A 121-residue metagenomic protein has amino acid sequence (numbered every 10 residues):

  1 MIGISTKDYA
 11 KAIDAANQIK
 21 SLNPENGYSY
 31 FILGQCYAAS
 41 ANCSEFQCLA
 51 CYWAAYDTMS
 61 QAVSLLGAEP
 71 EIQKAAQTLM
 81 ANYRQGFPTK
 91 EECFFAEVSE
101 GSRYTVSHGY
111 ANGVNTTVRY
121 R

Functional and structural regions predicted by a protein language model:
G3-T6, G34, A39-Q47, A81-P88: Short coil/turn linking the two alpha-helices of tandem helical-hairpin repeats
Q18-I19, A62: Canonical positions in the second alpha-helix
N23-E25, G67: Short coil turns that delineate tetratricopeptide repeat
G27-Y28, P70: Helix-start (N-cap) detector for alpha-helical repeat units in TPR-like alpha-solenoids, especially tetratricopeptide
Q61-R121: Terminal, low-structured helical/coil segments at or just beyond the last alpha-helical repeat
